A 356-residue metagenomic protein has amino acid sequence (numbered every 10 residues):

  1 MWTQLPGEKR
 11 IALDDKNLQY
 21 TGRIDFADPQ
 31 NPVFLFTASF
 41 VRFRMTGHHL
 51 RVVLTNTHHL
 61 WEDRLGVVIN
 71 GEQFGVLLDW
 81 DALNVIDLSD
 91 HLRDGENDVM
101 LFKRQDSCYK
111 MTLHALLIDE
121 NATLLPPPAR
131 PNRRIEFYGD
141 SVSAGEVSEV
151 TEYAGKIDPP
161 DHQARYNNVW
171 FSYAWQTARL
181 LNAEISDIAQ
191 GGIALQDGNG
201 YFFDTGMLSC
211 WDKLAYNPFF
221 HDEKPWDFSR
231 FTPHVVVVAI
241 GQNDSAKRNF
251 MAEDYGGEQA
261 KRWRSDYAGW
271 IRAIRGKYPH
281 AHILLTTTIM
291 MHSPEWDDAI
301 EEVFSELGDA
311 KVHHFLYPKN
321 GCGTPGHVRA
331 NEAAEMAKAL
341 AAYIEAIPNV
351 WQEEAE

Functional and structural regions predicted by a protein language model:
M1-Y166, I347-E356: N-terminal secretory targeting modules
T21, F171, N217-F228, S265-A273 (+1 more regions): Alpha-helical scaffolding within the catalytic cores of extracellular/periplasmic polymer-degrading hydrolases
T37-A38, D158-G256, M290-P294, N331: Conserved SGNH/GDSL esterase-like catalytic core that processes O-acyl groups on lipids and polysaccharides
R134-Y138, S143, I185-A189, H234-A239 (+2 more regions): Structural recognition of the beta-strand scaffold that forms the well-ordered cores of secreted hydrolase catalytic
S172, Q176, E258, R262 (+7 more regions): Extracytoplasmic/secreted proteins, especially bacterial periplasmic and envelope-associated proteins
Y173-E184, W270-H282, E306-D309: A structural motif corresponding to the C-terminal end of an alpha-helix and its immediate exit/capping segment
V237-D244, Y267-E302: Active-site segments of SGNH/GDSL-like serine hydrolases that catalyze O-acetyl group transfer/hydrolysis on lipids
H282-E356: Extracellular serine-dependent O-acyl
